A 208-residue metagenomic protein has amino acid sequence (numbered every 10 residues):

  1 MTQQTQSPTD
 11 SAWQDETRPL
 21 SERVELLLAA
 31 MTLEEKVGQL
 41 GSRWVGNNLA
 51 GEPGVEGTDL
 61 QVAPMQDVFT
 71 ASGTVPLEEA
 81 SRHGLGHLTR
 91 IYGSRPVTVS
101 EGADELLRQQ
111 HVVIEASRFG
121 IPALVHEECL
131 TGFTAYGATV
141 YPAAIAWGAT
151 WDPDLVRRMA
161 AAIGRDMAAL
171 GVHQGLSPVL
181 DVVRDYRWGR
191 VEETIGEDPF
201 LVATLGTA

Functional and structural regions predicted by a protein language model:
T2-A208: N-terminal beta-rich core of secreted/periplasmic extracellular enzymes
